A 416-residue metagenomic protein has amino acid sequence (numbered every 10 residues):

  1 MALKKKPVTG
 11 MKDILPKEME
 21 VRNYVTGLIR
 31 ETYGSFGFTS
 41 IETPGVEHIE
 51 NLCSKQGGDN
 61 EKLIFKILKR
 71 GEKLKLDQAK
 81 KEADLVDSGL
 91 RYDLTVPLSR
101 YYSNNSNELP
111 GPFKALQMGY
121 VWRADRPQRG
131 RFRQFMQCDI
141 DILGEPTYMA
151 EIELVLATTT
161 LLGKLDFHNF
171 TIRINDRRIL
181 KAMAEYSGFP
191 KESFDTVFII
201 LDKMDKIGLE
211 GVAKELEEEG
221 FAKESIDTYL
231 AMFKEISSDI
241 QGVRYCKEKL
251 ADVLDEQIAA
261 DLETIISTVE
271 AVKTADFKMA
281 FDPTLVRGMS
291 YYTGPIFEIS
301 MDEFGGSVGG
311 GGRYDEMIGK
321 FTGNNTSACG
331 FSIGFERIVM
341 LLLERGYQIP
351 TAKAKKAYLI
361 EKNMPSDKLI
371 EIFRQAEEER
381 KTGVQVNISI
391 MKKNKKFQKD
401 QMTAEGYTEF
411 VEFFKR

Functional and structural regions predicted by a protein language model:
M1-Y92, V96, I152-L156, R173: TRNA-binding/sensing appendages of the translation machinery
E18-F36, E47-H48, K80-L85, D93-N107 (+2 more regions): Positively charged, Gly/Ser-enriched RNA/tRNA-binding surfaces
I49-E50, R178-I179, I200, K395-K396: Short secondary-structure capping/turn micro-motifs that flank functional sites
C53-G57, P127-R133, M183-S187, Y292-T293: Short acidic, glycine/serine/threonine-rich loops at helix termini
N60-L76, G188-V212: Acidic, His- and aromatic-enriched active-site or binding-groove loops in soluble protein domains that engage sugars
F132-C138, I174-A182: Short, conserved phosphate-binding/catalytic loop or strand-edge motifs used in phosphoryl-/nucleotidyl-transfer
T159-K164, R178-Y186: Hydrophobic mid-domain F-helix/FG-region of cytochrome P450s
N169-I179, V197, A280-V286: Short, surface-exposed recognition loops or helix-turn segments adjacent to catalytic cores
